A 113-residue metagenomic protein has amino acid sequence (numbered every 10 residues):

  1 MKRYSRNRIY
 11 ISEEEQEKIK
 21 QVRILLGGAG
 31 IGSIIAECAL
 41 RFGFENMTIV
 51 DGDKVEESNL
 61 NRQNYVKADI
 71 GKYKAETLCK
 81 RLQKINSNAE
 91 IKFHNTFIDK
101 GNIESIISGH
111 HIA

Functional and structural regions predicted by a protein language model:
M1-L25, E57: N-terminal charged helix/coil linker that caps or initiates catalytic domains
L26-G27, V50: Conserved N-terminal Rossmann-fold NAD(P)-binding element of oxidoreductases
I31-G32: Hydrophobic/small residue at the entry helix of a nucleotide-binding pocket
I35-A36, L78: Hydrophobic residues within alpha-helices that form the first helical element adjacent to the glycine-rich loop
A39: Aromatic pocket-lining residues of Rossmann-like dinucleotide-binding sites
N46-N86: Glycine-rich phosphate-binding loop and adjoining beta1-alpha1-beta2 segment of Rossmann-like nucleotide-binding folds
Y73-I112: A structured beta-alpha segment of the ubiquitous adenosine-cofactor-binding alpha/beta core
